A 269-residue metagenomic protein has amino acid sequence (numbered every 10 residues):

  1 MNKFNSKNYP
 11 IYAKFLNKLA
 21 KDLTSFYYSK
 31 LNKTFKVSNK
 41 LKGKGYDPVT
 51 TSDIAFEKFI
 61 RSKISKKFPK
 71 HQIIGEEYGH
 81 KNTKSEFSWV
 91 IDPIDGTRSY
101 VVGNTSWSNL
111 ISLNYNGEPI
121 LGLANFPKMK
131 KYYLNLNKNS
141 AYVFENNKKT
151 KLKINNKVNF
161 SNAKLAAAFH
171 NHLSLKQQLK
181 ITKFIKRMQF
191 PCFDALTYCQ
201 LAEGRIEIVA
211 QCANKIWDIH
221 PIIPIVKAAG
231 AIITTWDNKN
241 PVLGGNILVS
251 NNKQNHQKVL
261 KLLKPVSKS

Functional and structural regions predicted by a protein language model:
M1-I94: N-terminal subdomain of lithium-sensitive/metallo-dependent phosphomonoesterases centered on the IMPase/IPPase/PAP
Y27, D53, I64, T97 (+6 more regions): Residue-level signal for inorganic ion chemistry
I54, E77, P93-G96, P127 (+3 more regions): Generic detector of well-ordered alpha-helical packing
G79, N104, N125, K138 (+3 more regions): Residue-level structural signal for beta-strand termini and adjacent loop
T83-Y142: DPxDG-like acidic metal-binding loop motif
N114-E118, K128, N137-S140, N146-N147 (+3 more regions): Short loop segments at secondary-structure junctions
K153-S269: An extended, acidic
